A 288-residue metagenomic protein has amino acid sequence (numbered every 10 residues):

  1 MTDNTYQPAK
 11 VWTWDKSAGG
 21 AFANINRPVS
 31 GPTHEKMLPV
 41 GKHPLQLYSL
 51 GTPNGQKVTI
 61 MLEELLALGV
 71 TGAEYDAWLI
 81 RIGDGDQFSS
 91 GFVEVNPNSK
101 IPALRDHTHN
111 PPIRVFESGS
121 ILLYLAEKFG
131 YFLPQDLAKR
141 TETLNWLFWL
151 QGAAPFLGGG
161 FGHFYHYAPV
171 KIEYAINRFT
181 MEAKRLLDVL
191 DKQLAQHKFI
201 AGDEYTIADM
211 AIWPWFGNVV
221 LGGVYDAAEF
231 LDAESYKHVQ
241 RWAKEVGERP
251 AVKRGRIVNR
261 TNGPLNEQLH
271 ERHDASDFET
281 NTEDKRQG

Functional and structural regions predicted by a protein language model:
M1-N177, M181-K184, H273, N281-G288: GST-like domain detector, emphasizing the conserved glutathione-binding G-site in the N-terminal thioredoxin-like
N54, V58, F179-Q193, W215 (+1 more regions): Alpha-helical packing segments of well-folded alpha/beta enzyme cores
D86, W146-L150, S235-A251: Short, mixed-charge aromatic SLiMs
L104, I121, L190, D209 (+1 more regions): Residue-level signal for nonpolar/aromatic packing positions in well-ordered secondary structure
T108, K192-A201: Cytochrome P450 catalytic-domain "roof"
A126-G130, Q151, A195, W215-F216 (+3 more regions): Hydrophobic/aromatic-lined pockets within catalytic cores
L157-G162, I200-R241, E245-V246, R256: GST superfamily/GST-like fold recognition
W242-G288: Long hydrophobic alpha-helical segments typical of transmembrane helices together with their membrane-interfacial
